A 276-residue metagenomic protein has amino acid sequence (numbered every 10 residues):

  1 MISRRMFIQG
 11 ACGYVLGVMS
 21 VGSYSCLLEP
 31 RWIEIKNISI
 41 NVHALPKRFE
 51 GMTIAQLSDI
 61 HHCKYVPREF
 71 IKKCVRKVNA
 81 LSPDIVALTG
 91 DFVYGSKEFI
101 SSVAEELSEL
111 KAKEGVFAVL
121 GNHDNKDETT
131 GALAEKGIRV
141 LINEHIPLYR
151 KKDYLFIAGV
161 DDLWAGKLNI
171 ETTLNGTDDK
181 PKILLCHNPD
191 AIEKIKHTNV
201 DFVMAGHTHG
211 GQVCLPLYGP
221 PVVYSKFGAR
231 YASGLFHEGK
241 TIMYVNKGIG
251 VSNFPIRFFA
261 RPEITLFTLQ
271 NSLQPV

Functional and structural regions predicted by a protein language model:
M1-V18: N-terminal secretory signal peptides and thylakoid transit peptides that target proteins across membranes
E29-A80, S96-F99: N-terminal signal-anchor transmembrane helix
V42-I54, I146-I157, E238-I242: Beta-strand-turn-beta hairpins that frame and shape the catalytic cleft of phosphate-ester-processing enzymes
L57-S58, V86-G90, G115-N122, L141 (+3 more regions): Active-site neighborhood of phospho(di)ester-bond hydrolases with catalytic His/Asp-centered motifs
H61, V93, H123-D124, H145 (+4 more regions): Catalytic metal-binding/acid-base residues of hydrolase active sites
C63-Y149: Core catalytic region of metal-dependent phosphoesterases/phosphodiesterases, especially metallo-beta-lactamase-like
E128-G131, E135-I138, I142-E144, R150-C186 (+3 more regions): Binuclear metal-dependent hydrolase catalytic cores centered on His/Asp/Glu-rich metal-binding motifs
P189-T268, L273-Q274: Conserved beta-sheet core of the metallophosphoesterase superfamily
